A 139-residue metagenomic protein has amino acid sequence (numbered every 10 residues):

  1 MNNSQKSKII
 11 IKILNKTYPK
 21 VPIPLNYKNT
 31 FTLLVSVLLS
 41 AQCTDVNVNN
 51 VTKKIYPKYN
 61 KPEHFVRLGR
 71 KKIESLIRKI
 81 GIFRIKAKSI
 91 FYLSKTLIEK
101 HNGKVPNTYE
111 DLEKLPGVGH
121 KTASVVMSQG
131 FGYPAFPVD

Functional and structural regions predicted by a protein language model:
N2-D139: Catalytic cores of DNA base-excision repair glycosylases
